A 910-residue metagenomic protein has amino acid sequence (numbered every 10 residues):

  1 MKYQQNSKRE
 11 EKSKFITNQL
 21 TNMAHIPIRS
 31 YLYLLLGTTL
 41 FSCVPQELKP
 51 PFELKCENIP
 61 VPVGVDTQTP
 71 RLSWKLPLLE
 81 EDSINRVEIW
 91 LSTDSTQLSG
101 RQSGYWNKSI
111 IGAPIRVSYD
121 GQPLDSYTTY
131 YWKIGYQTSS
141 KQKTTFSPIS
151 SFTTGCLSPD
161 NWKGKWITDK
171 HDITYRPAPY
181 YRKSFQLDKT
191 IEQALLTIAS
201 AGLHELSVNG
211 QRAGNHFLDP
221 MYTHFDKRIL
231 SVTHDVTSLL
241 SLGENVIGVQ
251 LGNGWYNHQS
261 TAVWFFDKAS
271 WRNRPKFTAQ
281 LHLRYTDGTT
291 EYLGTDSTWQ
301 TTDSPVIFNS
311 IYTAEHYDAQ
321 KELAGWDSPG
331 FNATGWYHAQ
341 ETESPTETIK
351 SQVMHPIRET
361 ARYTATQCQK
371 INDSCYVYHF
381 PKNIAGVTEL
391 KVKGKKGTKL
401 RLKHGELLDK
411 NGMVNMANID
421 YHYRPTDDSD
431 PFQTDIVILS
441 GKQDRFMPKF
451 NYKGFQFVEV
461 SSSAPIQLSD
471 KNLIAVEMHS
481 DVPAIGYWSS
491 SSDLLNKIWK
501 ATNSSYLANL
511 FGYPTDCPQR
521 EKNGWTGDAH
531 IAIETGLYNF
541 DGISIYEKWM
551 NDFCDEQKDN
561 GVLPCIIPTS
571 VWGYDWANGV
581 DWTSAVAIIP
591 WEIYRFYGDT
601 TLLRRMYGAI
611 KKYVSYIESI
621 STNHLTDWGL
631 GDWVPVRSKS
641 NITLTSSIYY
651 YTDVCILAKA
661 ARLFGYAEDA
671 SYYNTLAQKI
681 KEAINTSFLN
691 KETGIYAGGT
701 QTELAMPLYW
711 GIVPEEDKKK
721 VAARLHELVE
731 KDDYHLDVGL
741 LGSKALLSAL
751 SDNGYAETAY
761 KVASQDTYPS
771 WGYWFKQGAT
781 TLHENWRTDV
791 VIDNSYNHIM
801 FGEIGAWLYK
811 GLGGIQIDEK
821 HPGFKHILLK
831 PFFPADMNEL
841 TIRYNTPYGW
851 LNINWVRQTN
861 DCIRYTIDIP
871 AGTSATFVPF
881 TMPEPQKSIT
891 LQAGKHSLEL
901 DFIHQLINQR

Functional and structural regions predicted by a protein language model:
I16-L32: Bacterial N-terminal signal peptides that target proteins for export
F41-S42: C-terminal motif of bacterial Sec signal peptides marking the signal peptidase cleavage site
L48-T129, K133-R520, G527-D528, S544-E547 (+3 more regions): Extracellular/oxidizing-compartment recognition motifs
L203, D296-D303, F457, P465-A501 (+11 more regions): Active-site acid/base region of carbohydrate-active enzymes
H204, A213-N215, D219-P220, F553 (+6 more regions): Active/binding-pocket-proximal capping segment
I247, Y317-D318, E521, N539 (+7 more regions): C-terminal capping/lid segments that line or modulate ligand- or cofactor-binding pockets
A269-Q280, T290-W326, G330, Q352-A361 (+1 more regions): Non-catalytic C-terminal accessory modules of carbohydrate-active enzymes
